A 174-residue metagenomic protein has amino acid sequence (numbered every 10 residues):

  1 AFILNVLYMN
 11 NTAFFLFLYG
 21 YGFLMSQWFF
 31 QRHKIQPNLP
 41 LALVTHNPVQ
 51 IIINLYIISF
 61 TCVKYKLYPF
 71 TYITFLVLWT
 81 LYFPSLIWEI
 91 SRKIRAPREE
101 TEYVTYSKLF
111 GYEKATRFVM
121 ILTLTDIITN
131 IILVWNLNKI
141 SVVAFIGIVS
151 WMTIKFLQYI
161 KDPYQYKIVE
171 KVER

Functional and structural regions predicted by a protein language model:
A1-R174: Multi-pass alpha-helical membrane architecture of UbiA-family and related isoprenoid/lipid prenyltransferases
